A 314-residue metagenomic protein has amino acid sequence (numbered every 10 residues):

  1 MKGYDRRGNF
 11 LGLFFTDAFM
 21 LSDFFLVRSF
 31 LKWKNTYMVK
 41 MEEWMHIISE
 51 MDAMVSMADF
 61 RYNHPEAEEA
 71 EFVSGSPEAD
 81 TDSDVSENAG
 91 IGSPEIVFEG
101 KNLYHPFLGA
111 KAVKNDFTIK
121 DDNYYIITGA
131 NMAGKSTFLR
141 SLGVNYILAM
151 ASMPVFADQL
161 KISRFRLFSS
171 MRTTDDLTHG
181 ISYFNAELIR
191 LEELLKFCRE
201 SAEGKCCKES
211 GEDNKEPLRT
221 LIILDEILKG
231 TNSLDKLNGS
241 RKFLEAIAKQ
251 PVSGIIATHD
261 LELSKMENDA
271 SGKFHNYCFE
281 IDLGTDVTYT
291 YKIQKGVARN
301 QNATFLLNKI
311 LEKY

Functional and structural regions predicted by a protein language model:
M1-D121, E200: Alpha-helical bundle segments enriched in helix-capping/polar residues
M57, H64-G75, S93-Y314: ATPase nucleotide-binding head domains, primarily ABC-like/P-loop NTPase cores
